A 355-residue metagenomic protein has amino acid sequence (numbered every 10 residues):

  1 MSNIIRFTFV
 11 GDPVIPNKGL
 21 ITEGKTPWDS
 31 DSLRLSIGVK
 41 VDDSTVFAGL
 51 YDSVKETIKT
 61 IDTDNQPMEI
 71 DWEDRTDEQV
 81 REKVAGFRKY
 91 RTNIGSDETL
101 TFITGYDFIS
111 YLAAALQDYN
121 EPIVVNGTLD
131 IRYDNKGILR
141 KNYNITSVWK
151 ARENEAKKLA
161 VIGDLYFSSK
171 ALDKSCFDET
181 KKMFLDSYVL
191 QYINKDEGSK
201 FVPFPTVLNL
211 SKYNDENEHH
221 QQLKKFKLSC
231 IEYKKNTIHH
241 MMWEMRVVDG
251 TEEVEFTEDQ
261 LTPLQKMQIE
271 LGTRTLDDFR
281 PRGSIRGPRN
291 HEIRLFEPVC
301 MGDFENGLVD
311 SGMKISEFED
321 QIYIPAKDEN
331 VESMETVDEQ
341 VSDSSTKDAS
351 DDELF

Functional and structural regions predicted by a protein language model:
M1-F355: OB-fold and OB-like single-stranded nucleic-acid-recognition modules and their adjacent interaction interfaces
